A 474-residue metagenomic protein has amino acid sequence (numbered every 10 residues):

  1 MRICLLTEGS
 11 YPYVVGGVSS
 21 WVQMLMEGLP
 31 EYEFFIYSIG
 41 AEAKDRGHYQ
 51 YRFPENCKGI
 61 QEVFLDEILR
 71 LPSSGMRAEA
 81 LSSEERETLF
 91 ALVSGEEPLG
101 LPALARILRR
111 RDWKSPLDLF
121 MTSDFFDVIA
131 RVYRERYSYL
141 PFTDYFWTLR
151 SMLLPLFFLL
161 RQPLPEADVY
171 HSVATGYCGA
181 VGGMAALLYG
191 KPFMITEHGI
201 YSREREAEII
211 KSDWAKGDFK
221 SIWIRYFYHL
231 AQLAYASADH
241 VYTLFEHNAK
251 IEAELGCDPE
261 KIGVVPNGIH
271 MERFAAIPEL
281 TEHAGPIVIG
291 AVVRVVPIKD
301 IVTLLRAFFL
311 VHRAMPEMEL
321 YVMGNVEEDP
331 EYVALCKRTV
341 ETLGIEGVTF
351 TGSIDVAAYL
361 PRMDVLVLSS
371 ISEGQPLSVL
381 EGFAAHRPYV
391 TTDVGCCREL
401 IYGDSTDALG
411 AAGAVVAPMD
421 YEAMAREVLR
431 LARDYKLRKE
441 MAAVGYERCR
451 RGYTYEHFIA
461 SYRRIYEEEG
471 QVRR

Functional and structural regions predicted by a protein language model:
A186, A412, A423, R430 (+2 more regions): A short, well-ordered alpha-helix in the C-terminal region of glycosyltransferases
I269, V348-L360: Conserved active-site histidine-acidic residue motif and adjacent donor-binding/catalytic loop of glycosyltransferases
P278-L310, L320-Y321: Conserved donor-binding/catalytic core segment of Leloir-type glycosyltransferases
E319-A334: Glycosyltransferase donor-sugar binding loop
V333-S353: Nucleotide-activated donor-binding/catalytic signature segment of Leloir-type glycosyltransferases, i.e., the conserved
I371: Aromatic "clamp/platform" in nucleotide-sugar-dependent glycosyltransferases that forms part of the donor/acceptor
P388-T391, G395-Y402: Short hydrophobic beta-strand element within catalytic cores of glycosyltransferases and related nucleotide-activated
G403-D404, A408-Y421, R430-Y435: Conserved acidic donor-binding segment of nucleotide-sugar-dependent glycosyltransferases
